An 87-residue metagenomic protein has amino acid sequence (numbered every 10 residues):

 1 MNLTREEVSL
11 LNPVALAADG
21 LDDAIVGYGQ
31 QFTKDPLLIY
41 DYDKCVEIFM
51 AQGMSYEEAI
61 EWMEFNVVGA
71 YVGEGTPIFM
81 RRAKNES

Functional and structural regions predicted by a protein language model:
M1-S87: C-terminal alpha-helical interaction appendages
